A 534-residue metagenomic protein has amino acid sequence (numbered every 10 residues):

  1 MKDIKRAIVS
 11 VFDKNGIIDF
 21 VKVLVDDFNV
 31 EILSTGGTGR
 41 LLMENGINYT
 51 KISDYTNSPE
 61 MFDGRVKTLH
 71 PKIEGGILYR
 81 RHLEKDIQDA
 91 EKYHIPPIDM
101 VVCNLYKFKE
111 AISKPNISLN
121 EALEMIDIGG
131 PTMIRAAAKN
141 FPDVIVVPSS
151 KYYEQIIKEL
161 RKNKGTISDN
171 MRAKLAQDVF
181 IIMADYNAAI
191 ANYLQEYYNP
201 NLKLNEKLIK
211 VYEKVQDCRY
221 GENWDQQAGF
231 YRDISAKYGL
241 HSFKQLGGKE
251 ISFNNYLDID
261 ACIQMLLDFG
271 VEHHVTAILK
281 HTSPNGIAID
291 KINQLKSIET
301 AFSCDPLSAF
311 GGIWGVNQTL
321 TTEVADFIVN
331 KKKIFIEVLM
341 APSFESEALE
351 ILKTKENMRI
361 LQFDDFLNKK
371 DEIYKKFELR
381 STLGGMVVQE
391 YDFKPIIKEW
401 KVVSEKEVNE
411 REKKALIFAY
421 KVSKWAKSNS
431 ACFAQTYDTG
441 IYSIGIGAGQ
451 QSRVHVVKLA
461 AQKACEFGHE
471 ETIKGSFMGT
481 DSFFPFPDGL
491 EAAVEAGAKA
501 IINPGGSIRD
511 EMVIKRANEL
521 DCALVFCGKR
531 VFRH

Functional and structural regions predicted by a protein language model:
M1-Y55: N-terminal glycine-/serine-/threonine-rich phosphate-binding loop
K2-V9, K14, D99-Y106, Y186-A188 (+1 more regions): ATP-dependent carboxylate/acyl-activation modules
I32, Y49, V144-V146, I360 (+2 more regions): Hydrophobic beta-strand scaffold residues
G37-F108: Glycine-rich nucleotide/cofactor/substrate-binding loop typically near the N-terminus or early in the first domain
G75, N116-I128, F141-V147, E159-D178 (+4 more regions): Flexible, glycine/proline-enriched loop segments at strand-loop-helix junctions that form or flank small-ligand binding
R81-A138, K401, E405-E410: Active-site/ligand-binding-proximal alpha/beta "capping" segment
M133, N140-Y153: Mobile "lid/hinge" segments at catalytic clefts and subdomain interfaces of large enzymes
K151, Q155-L208, C218-R219: Non-catalytic interaction/clamp surfaces of large macromolecular machines
